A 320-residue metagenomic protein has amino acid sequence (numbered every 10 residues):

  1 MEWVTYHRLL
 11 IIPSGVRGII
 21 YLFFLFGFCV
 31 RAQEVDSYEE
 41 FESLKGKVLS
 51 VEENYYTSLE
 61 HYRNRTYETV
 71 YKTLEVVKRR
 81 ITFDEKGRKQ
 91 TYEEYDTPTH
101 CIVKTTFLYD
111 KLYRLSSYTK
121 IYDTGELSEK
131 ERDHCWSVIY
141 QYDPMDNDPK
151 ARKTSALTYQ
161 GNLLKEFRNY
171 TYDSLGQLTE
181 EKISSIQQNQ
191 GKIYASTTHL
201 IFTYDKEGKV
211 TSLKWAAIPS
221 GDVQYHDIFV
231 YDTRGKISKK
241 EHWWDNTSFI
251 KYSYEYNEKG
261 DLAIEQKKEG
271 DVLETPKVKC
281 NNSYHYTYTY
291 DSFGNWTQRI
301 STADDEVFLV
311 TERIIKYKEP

Functional and structural regions predicted by a protein language model:
M1-V35: Bacterial Sec-dependent N-terminal signal peptides
Q33-P320: Buried hydrophobic residues that stabilize the cores of well-folded domains
